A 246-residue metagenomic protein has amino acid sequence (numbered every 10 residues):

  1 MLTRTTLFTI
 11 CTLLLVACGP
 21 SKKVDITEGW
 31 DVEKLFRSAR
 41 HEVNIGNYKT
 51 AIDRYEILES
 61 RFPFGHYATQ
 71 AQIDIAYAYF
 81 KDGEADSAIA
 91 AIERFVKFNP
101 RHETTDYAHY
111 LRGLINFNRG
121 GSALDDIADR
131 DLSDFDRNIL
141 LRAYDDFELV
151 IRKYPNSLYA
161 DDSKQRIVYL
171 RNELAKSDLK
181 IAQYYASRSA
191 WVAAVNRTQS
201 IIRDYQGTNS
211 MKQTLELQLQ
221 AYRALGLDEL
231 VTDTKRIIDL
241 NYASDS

Functional and structural regions predicted by a protein language model:
M1-C18: Sec-dependent bacterial lipoprotein signal peptides
C18-S246: Acidic, polar-rich low-complexity tracts and alpha-helical solenoid repeat scaffolds
